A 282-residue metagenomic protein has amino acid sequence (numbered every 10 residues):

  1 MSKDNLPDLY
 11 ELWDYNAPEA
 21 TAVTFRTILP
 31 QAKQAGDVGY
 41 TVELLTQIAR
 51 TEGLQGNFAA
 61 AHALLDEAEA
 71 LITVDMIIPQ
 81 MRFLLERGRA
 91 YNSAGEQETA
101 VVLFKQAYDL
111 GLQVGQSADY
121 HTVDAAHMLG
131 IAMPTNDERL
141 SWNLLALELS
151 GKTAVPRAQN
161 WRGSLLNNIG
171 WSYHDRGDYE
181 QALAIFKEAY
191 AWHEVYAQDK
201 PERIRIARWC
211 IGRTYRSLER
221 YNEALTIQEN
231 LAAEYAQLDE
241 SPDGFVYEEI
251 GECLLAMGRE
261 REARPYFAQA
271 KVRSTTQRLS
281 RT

Functional and structural regions predicted by a protein language model:
M1-P30, A35, G39, E43-T46: N-terminal leader/linker segments that initiate helical-solenoid repeat arrays
W13-D14, E43-L54, R82-S93, Y120-T135 (+3 more regions): Conserved alpha-helical positions within TPR/SEL1-like repeat arrays
L29-P30, D66-I72, K105-Q113, L145-A154 (+3 more regions): Amphipathic alpha-helical segments of tetratricopeptide repeats
Q34-D37, L71-I77, L110-A118, K152-R157 (+3 more regions): Short coil/turn linkers that connect adjacent helices within long alpha-helical scaffolds, especially alpha-solenoid
G163-D175, Y179-A236: Eukaryotic tandem repeat interaction scaffolds
L255, E260-T276: TPR/TPR-like (Sel1-like) alpha-helical repeat modules
